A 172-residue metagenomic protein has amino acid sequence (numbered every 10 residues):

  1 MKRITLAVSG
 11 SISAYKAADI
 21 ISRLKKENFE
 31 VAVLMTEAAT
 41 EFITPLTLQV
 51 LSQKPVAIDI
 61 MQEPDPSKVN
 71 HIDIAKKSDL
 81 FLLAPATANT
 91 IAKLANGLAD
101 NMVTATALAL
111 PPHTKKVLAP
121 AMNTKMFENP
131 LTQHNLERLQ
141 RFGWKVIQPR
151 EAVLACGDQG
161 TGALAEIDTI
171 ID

Functional and structural regions predicted by a protein language model:
M1-L118, T124-I171: A cross-family phosphate/adenosyl-ligand binding-site feature
